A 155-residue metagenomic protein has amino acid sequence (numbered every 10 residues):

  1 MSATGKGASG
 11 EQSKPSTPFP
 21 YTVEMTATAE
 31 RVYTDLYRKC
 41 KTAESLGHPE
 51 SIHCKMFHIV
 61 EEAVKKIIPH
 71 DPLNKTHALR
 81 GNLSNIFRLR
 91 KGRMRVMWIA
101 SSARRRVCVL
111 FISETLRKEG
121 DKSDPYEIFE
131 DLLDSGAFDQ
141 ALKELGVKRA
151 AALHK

Functional and structural regions predicted by a protein language model:
M1-Y21, F87-R95, I99-K155: Enriched for short, Lys/Arg-rich terminal
S2-H48, M56-F57: N-terminal "first-domain core" detector
M25-T28, I52, M56, D121-D124 (+1 more regions): Non-membrane alpha-helical secondary structure
C40-K41, V60-A63, F129: Short amphipathic C-terminal alpha-helix that caps PH/PH-like domains
P49-I52, D71-N82, L142-K155: Short glycine-rich, low-complexity/disordered patches
P49-I68: Short, well-structured hydrophobic secondary-structure segments
E62-R90: A short, surface-exposed loop/turn module that caps and links secondary-structure elements
